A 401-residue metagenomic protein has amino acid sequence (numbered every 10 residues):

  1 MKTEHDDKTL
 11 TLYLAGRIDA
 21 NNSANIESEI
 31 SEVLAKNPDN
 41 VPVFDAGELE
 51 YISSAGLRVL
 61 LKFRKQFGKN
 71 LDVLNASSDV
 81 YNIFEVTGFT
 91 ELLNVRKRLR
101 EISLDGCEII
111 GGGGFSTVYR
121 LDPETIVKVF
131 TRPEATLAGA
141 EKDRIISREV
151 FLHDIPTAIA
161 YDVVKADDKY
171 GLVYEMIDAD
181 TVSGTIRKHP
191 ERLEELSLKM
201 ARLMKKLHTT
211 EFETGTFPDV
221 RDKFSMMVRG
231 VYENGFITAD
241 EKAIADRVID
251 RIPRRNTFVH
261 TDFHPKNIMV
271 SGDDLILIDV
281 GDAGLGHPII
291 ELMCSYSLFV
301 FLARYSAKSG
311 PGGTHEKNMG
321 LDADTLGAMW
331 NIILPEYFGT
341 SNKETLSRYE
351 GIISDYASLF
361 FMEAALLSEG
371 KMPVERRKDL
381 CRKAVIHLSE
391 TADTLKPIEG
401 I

Functional and structural regions predicted by a protein language model:
M1-S28, A46: STAS-typified acidic loop motif
A20-L93: Amphipathic alpha-helical interaction surfaces in cytosolic regulatory modules
E101-I109: Conserved N-terminal boundary motif of the eukaryotic protein kinase catalytic domain
E108-I109, G114-G215: ATP-binding pocket architecture of kinase catalytic cores
T117-D122, D246-I290: Active-site acidic catalytic loop and adjacent metal/ATP-binding pocket of ATP-dependent phosphoryl transfer enzymes
T209-T261, P265, S271: An alpha-helical support segment within catalytic cores of ATP-dependent transferases
L292-S341, D355-P373: Active-site activation/catalytic loop segments of kinase-like enzymes and analogous catalytic loops in related
E344, Y356-I401: ATP/Mg2+ or Mg2+-diphosphate-binding catalytic cores that bind nucleotide phosphates or diphosphates via glycine-rich
